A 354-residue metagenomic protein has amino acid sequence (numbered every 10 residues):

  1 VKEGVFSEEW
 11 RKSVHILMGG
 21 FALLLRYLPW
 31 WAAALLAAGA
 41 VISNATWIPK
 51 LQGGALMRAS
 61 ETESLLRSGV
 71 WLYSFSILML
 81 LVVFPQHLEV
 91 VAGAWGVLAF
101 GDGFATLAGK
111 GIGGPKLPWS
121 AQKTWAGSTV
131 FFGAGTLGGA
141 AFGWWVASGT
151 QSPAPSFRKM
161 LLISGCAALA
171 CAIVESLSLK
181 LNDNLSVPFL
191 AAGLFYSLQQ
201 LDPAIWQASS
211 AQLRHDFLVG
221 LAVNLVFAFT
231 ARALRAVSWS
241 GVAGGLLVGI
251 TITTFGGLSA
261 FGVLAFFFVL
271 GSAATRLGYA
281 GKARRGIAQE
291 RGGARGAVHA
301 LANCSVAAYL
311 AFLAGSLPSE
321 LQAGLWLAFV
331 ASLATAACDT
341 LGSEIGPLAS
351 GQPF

Functional and structural regions predicted by a protein language model:
V1-W119, T124, S128-F354: Hydrophobic alpha-helical transmembrane segments
